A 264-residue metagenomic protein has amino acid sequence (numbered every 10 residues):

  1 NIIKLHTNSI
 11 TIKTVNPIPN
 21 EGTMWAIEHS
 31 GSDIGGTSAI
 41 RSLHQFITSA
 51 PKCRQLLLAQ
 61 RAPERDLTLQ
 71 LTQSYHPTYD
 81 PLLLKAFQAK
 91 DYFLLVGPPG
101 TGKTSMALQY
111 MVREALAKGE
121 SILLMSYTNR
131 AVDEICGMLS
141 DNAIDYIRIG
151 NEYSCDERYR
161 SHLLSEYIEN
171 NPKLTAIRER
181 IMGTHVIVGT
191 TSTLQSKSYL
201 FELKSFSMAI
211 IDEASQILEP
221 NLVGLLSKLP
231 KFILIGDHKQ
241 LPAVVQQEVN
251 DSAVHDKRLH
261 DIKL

Functional and structural regions predicted by a protein language model:
N1-Q88, G137, D141, I149 (+4 more regions): Pre-ATPase regulatory/linker segments immediately N-terminal to the P-loop/RecA-like helicase/translocase core
A89-R113: Walker A/P-loop
P99, T128, D237: Short, conserved phosphate/pyrophosphate- and ester-handling motifs at nucleotide-, phospho-/glycolipid
M106-A107, M111-S140, D145-G150: Conserved RecA-like ASCE P-loop NTPase motor core of nucleic-acid helicases/translocases
A117-E120, S192-L194, L200-L264: Conserved helicase motor core of SF1/SF2 NTP-dependent helicases
I149-D156, S192-S196: Conserved helicase motor
L174-L203: Conserved helicase/translocase P-loop NTPase motor core
